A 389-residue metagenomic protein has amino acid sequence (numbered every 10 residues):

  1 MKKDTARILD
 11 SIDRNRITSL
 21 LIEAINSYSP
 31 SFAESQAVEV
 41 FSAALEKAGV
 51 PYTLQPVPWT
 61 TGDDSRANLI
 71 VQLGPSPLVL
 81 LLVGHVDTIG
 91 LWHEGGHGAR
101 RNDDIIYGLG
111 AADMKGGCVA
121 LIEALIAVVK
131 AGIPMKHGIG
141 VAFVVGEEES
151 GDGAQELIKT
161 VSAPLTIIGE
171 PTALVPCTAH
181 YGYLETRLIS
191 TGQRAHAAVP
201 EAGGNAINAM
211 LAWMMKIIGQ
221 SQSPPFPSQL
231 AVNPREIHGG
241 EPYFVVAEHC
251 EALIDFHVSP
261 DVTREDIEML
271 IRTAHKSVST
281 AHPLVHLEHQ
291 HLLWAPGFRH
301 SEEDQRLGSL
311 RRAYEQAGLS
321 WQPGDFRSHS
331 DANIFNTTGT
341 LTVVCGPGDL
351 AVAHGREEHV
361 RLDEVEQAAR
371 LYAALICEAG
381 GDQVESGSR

Functional and structural regions predicted by a protein language model:
M1-T5, L9-N15, Q36, R187-R389: Metal-dependent amide/peptide-bond hydrolase catalytic core, centered on the "pita-bread" metallohydrolase fold
K2-Y107, K130, M135, A332 (+1 more regions): Acidic/His- and Gly-rich active-site-bordering loop/insert found across diverse amide/peptide-bond hydrolases
Q55-T61, T172-L174, R235-G240, S330-D331: Short, solvent-exposed loop/turn elements at beta->coil junctions and helix N-caps that rim active or binding pockets
D87-N102, T178-I189, R312, V343: Acidic-glycine-rich active-site phosphate/pyrophosphate-binding loop
G90, I133, C177-G182, Y243-E248 (+1 more regions): Short glycine/proline-enriched loop/turn "hinge" motifs that connect secondary-structure elements and lie
D104-V119, C345: Glycine/serine-rich anion-binding loops at beta->alpha junctions that coordinate negatively charged ligand groups
M114-E185, G387: Acidic/histidine-rich catalytic neighborhood of metal-dependent amide-processing enzymes
